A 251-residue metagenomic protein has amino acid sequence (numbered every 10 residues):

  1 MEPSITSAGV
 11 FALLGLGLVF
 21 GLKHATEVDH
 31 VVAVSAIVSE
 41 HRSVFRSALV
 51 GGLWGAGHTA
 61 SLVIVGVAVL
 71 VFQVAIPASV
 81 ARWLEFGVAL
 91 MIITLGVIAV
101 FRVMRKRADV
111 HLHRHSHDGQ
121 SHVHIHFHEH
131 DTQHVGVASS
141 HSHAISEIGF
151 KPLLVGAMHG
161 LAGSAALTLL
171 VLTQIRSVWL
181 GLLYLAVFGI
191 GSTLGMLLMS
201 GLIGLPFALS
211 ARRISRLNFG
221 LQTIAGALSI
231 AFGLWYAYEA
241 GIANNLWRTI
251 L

Functional and structural regions predicted by a protein language model:
M1-L251: Membrane metalloprotein/metal-transporter helix-bundle signature
